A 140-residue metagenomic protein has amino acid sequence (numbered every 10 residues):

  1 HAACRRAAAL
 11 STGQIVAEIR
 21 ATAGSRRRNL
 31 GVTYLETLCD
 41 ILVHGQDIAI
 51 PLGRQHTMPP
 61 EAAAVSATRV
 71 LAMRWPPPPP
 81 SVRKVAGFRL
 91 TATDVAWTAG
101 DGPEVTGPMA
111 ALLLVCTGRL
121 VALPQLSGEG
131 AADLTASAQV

Functional and structural regions predicted by a protein language model:
H1-E18: A short, structured beta-strand-centered segment in the mid-to-C-terminal lobe of catalytic cores from group-transfer
G13-V140: Structured surface interface patches that mediate subunit assembly and partner/cofactor docking
